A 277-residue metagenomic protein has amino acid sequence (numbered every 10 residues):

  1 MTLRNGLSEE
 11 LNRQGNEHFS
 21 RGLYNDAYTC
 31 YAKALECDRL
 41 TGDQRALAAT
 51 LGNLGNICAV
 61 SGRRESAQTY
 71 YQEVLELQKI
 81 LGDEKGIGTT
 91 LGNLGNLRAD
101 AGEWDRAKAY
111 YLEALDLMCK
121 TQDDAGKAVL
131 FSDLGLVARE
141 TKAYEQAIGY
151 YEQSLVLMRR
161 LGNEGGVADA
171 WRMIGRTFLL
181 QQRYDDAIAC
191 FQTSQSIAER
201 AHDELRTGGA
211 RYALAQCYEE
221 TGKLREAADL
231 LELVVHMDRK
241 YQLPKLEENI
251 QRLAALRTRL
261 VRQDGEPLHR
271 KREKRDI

Functional and structural regions predicted by a protein language model:
T2, G42, G82, Q122 (+3 more regions): Structural signature of alpha-solenoid helical repeat scaffolds
E9-G22, T29, E36, R45-V60 (+5 more regions): Conserved alpha-helical positions within TPR/SEL1-like repeat arrays
H18, D38, C58, Q78 (+8 more regions): Eukaryotic all-alpha helical interaction scaffolds
A215-Q216, E220, L253-K271: Alpha-helical linker/edge segments of TPR/alpha-solenoid repeat scaffolds and analogous pre-/post-domain helices
Q216-L243: TPR/TPR-like (Sel1-like) alpha-helical repeat modules
